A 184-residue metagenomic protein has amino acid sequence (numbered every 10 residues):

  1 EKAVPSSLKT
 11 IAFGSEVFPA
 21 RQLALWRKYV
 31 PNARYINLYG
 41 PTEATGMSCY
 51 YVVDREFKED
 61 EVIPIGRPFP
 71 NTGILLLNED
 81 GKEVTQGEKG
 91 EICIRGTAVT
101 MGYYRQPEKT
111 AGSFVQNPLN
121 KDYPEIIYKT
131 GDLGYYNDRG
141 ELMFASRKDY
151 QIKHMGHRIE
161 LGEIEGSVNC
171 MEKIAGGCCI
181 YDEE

Functional and structural regions predicted by a protein language model:
K2-P64, G73: Gly/Ser/Thr-rich phosphate-binding loop
R34-N37, V52-E184: AMP-dependent adenylate-forming
